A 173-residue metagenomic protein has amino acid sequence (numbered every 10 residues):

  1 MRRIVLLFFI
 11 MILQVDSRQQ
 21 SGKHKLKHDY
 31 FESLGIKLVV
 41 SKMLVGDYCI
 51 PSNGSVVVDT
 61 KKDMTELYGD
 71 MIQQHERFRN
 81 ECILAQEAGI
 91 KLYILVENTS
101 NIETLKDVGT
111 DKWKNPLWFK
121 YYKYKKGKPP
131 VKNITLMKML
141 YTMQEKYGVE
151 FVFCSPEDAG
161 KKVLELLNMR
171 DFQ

Functional and structural regions predicted by a protein language model:
V5-N53, E66-Q173: Non-catalytic C-terminal interaction segments of nucleic acid-processing enzymes
V56-K62: Conserved catalytic cores of phosphodiester-cleaving nucleases, focusing on short active-site segments
